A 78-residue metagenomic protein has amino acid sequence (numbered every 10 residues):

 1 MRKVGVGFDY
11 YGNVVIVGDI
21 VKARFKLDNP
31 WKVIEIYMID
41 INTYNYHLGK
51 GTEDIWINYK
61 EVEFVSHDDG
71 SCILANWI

Functional and structural regions predicted by a protein language model:
M1, K50-I78: Intrinsically disordered, low-complexity, charged/polar segments
M1-V17: Mixed-charge, Lys/Arg-rich low-complexity intrinsically disordered regions
V6, E35-M38, E63-S66: Intrinsically disordered, low-complexity segments enriched in glycine/proline and serine/threonine
R24-K60: Basic/aromatic-rich interaction segments and small domains that mediate binding to polyanionic partners
